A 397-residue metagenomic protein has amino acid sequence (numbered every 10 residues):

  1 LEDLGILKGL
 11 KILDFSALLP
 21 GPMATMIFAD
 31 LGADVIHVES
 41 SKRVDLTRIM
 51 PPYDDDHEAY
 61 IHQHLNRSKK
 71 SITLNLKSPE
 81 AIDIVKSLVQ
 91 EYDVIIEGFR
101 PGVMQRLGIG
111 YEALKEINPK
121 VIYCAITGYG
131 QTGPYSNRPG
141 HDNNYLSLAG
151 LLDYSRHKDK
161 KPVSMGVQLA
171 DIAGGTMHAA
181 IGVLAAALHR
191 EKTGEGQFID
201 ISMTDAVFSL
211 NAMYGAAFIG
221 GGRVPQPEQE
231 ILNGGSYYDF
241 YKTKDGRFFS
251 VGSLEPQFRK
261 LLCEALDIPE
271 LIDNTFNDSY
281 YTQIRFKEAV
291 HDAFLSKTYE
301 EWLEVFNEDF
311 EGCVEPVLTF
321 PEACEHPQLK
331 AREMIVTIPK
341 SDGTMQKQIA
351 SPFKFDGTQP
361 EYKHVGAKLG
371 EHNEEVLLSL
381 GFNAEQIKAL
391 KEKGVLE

Functional and structural regions predicted by a protein language model:
L1-G182, A186-K192, K368, E374-E397: N-terminal helix-loop segment corresponding to the beta1-alpha1 unit of nucleotide/adenylate-binding folds
L1-L10, K242-K244, E322-E397: Terminal low-complexity tails and localization/encapsulation signals of metabolic enzymes
V35, E308-E322, N383-K388: Short, well-structured beta-strand/strand-turn elements
K42, Y129-G130, M203-F208, D245-R247 (+2 more regions): Glycine-rich beta-alpha junction loops
A149, G175-G196, S209, M213-G220 (+1 more regions): Oxidoreductase and adenylate-handling cofactor-binding alpha/beta cores
V163-G174, G196-F198, P227-L232, S236-Y238 (+2 more regions): A short glycine-threonine-serine/GTX helix/turn-capping micro-motif
G196-T204, V305, I387-E392: Beta-strand segments within the central parallel beta-sheet cores of soluble alpha/beta enzyme folds
Y237-F310, V314: Aromatic-enriched alpha-helical interface/lid elements that frame and gate functional surfaces
